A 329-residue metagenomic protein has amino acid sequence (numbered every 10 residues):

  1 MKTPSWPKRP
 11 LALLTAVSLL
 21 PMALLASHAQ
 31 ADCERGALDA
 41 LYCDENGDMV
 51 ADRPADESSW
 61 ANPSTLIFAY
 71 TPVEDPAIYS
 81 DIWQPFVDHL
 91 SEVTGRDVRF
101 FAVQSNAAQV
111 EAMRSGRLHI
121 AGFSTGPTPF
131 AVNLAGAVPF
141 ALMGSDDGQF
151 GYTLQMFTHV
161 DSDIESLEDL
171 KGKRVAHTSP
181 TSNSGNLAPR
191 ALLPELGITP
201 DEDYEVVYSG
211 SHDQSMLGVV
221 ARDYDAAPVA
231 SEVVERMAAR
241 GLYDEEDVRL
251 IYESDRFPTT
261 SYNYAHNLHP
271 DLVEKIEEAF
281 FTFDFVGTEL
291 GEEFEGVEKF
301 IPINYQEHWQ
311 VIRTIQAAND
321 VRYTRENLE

Functional and structural regions predicted by a protein language model:
L14-A23: Bacterial N-terminal signal peptides
S27-A108, E292-E329: N-terminal hydrophobic or amphipathic helices and topogenic motifs
F68-S91, G126, Q149-L217, Y224-A226 (+3 more regions): Bilobed "Venus flytrap"/periplasmic-binding protein-like clamshell domains and structurally analogous long
T71-P72, D146-Q155, L242-F280, F294-T314: Periplasmic-binding protein-like
D97-Q104, E202-S211, R249-Y252: Short beta-strand-to-loop elements that line the ligand-binding cleft of bilobed periplasmic-binding protein-like
E111-D169: Acidic, polar ligand-binding/catalytic clefts
A131-M143, M237-I251: Ligand-binding "clamshell"
S182-S184, F280-G296: Periplasmic-binding protein-like
